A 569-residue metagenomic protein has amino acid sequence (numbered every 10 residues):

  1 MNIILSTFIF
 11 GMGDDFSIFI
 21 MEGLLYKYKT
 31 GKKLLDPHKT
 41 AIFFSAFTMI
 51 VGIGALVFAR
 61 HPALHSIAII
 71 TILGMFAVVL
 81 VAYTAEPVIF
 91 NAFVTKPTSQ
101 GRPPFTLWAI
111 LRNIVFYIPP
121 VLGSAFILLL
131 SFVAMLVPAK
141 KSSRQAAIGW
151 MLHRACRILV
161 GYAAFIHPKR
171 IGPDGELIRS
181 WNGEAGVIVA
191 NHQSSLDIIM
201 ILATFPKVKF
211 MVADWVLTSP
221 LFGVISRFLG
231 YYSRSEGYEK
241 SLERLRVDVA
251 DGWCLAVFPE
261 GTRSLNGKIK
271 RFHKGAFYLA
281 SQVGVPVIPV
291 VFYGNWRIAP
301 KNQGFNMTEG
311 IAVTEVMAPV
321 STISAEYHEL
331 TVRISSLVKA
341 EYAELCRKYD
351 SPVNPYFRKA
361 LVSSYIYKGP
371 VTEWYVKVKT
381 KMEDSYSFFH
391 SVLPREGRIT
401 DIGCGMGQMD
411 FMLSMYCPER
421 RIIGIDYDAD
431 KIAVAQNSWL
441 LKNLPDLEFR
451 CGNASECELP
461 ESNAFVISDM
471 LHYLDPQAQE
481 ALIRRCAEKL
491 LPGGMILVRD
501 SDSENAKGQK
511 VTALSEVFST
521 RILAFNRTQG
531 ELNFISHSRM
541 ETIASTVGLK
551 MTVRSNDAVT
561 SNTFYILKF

Functional and structural regions predicted by a protein language model:
M1-L111: Membrane-embedded transmembrane helical bundles of large multi-pass transporters/channels
T106-H167, V224-I225, V371-W374, R521: A transmembrane-helix-recognition feature enriched in membrane-embedded lipid enzymes and envelope glyco-/phospholipid
S131, M135-M151, N182-G237: Catalytic core of membrane glycerolipid acyltransferases/transacylases, capturing the structured, soluble-facing
L242-Y367: Non-catalytic C-terminal accessory region of glycerolipid acyltransferases and related lyso-lipid remodeling enzymes
K379-R395: Conserved alpha-helix/loop element of class I SAM-dependent methyltransferases that forms part of the SAM/SAH-binding
Q408-D446, C451-A454: Class I SAM-dependent methyltransferase SAM/SAH-binding core
E480-P492: A short glycine-rich, Lys/Arg-flanked "PGG" loop and its adjoining helix->strand segment in the class I
R499-A544, R554-S555: C-terminal alpha-helical "lid/dimerization" subdomain adjacent to the S-adenosyl-L-methionine
